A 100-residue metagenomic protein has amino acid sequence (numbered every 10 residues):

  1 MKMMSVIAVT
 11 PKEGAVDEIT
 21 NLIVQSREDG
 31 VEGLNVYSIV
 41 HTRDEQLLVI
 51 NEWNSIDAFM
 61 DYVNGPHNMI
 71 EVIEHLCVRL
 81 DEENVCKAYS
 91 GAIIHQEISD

Functional and structural regions predicted by a protein language model:
K2-T10, L48: Active-site-flanking beta-strand signature of metal-NTP-handling nucleotidyl enzymes and homologous cyclase-like
A8-N21: Short, surface-exposed ligand-recognition loops at beta-strand->loop->(often short) alpha-helix junctions that present
E18-Q25, A58: Alpha-helical elements of Rossmann-like donor-binding domains used by nucleotide-donor carbohydrate transfer enzymes
E28-Y37, E52-K87: An amphipathic, aromatic/His-enriched active-site/gating alpha helix that lines ligand/cofactor pockets
I39-D44: A short beta-turn/loop motif at secondary-structure boundaries
Q46-L47, F59: Short catalytic/ligand-binding loop motif for oxyanion handling, primarily in non-cytosolic enzymes, centered on
A88-D100: Short, low-order "capping/linker" segments at domain edges
